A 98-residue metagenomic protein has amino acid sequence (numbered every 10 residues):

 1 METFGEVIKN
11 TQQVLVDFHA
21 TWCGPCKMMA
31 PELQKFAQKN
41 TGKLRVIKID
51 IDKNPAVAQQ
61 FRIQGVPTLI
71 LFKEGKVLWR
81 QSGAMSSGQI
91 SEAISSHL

Functional and structural regions predicted by a protein language model:
M1-Q13, P55: A short beta-strand-turn-helix
Q12, H19-W22, G65: Short pre-active-site segment immediately N-terminal to redox-active cysteine/selenocysteine motifs in thiol-based
L15-V16, V46, L69: Hydrophobic beta-strand anchors of alpha/beta hydrolase catalytic cores
C23-C26, L69: The canonical Cys-X-X-Cys-His
K27-N40: Typically the conserved alpha-helix immediately C-terminal to a functionally engaged Cys/Sec in thioredoxin-like
I51-A58: Structural microenvironment flanking redox-active thiols in thiol-disulfide oxidoreductases
F61-I70: Structural micro-motif
L71-L98: Non-catalytic, surface beta->alpha helical segment in thiol-disulfide oxidoreductase systems
